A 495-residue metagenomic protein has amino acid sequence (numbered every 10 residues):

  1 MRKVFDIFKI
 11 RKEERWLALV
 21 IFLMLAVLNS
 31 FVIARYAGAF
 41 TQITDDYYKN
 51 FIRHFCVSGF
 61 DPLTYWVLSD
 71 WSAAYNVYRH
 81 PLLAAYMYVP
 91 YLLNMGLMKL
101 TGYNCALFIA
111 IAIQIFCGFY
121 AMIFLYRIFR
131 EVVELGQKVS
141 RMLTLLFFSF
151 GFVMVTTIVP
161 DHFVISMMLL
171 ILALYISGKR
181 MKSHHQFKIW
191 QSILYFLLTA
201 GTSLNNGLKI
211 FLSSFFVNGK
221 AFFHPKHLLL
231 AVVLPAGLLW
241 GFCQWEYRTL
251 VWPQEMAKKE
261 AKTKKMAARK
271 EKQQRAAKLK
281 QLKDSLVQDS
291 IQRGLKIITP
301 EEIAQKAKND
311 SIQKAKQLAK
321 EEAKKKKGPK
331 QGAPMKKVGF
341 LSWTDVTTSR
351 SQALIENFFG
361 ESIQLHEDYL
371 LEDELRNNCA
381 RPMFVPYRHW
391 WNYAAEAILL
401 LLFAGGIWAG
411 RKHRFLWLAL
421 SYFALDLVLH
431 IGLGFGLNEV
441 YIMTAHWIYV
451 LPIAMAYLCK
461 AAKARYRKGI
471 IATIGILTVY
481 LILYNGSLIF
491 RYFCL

Functional and structural regions predicted by a protein language model:
K9-F60, T64-W71, L234-L250, L477-Y484: Transmembrane signal-anchor helices characteristic of membrane glycosylation enzymes that use polyprenol
G59-F108, Q305-F403, L416-A419: Lumenal/periplasmic acceptor-binding loop at the mouth of the active site in multi-pass, GT-C-fold membrane enzymes
A112-V133, L401-G405: Transmembrane-helix motifs of polytopic, lipid-linked glycan transferases
L125-S149, W417: Transmembrane-helix signature of polytopic, membrane-embedded enzymes that assemble or transfer cell-envelope glycans
R141-L143, H413-H430: Transmembrane alpha-helix segments characteristic of polytopic inner-membrane glycan-assembly/cell-envelope
I158-F163: Short acidic/glycine- and proline-prone juxtamembrane loop motifs at membrane-interface regions of multi-pass membrane
I165-K182: Specific aromatic-rich, kink-prone transmembrane helix
F187-N218, A231-G237, I476: Membrane-interface alpha helices of multi-pass inner-membrane proteins
